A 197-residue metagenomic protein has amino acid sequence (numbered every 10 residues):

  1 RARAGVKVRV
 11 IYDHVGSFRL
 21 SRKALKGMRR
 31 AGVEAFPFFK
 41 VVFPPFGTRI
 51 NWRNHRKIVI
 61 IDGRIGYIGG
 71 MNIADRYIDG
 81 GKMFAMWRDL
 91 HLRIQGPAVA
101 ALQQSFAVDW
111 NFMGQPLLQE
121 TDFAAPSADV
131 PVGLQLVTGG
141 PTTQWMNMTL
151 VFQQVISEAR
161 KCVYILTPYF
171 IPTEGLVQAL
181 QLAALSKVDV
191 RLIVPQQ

Functional and structural regions predicted by a protein language model:
R1-Q197: Charged, low-complexity intrinsically disordered terminal segments
